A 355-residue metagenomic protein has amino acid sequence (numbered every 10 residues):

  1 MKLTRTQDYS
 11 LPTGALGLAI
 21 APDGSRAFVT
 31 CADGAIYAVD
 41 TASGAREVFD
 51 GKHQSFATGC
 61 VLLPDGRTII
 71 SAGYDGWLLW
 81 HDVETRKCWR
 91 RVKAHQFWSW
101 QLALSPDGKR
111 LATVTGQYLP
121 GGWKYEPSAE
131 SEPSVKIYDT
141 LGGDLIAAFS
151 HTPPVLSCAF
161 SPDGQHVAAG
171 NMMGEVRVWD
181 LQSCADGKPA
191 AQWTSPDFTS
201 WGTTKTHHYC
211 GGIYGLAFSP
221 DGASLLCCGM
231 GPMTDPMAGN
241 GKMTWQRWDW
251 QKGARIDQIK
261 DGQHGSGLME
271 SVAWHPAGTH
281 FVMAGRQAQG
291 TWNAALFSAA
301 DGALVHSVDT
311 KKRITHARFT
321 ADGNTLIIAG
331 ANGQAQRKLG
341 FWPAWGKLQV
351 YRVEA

Functional and structural regions predicted by a protein language model:
M1-A355: WD40-repeat beta-propeller superdomains and closely related acidic/aromatic-rich repeat-like regions
